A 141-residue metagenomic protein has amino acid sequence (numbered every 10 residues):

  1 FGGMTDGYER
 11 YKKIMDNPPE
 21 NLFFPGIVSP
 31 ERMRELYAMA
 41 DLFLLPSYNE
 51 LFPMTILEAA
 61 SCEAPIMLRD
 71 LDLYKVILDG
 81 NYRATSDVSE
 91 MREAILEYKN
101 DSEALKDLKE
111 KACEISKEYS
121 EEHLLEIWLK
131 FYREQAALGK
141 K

Functional and structural regions predicted by a protein language model:
Y11-V28: Nucleotide-activated donor-binding/catalytic signature segment of Leloir-type glycosyltransferases, i.e., the conserved
I27, E35-A40: Short alpha-helical donor nucleotide-sugar binding micro-motif in glycosyltransferases
F43-L44: A short hydrophobic beta-strand element within the catalytic core of glycosyltransferases that build diverse glycans
Y48: Aromatic "clamp/platform" in nucleotide-sugar-dependent glycosyltransferases that forms part of the donor/acceptor
P65-L68: Short hydrophobic beta-strand element within catalytic cores of glycosyltransferases and related nucleotide-activated
K75-L96: Change "using UDP/GDP/dTDP sugars" to "using nucleotide sugars
A104-E118: A short, well-ordered alpha-helix in the C-terminal region of glycosyltransferases
E121-K141: C-terminal alpha-helical cap of glycosyltransferases
